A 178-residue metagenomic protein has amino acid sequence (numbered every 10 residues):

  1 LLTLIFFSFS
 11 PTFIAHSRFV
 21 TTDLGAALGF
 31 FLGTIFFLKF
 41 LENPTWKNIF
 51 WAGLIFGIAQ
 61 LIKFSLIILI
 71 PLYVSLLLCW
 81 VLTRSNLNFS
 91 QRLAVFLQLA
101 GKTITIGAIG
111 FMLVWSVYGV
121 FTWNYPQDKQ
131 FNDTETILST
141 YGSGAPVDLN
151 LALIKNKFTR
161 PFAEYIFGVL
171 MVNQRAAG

Functional and structural regions predicted by a protein language model:
L1-F9, F13-L32, W46-F50, I62-L69: Multi-pass, polyprenyl lipid-linked donor-dependent membrane glycosyltransferases
S8, A27, F31, F40 (+3 more regions): Generic, well-ordered alpha-helical scaffold segments in large soluble proteins
G33-N48, T83: Membrane-interface transmembrane helices that cradle and orient dolichyl/undecaprenyl
L41-G57, F96: Short hydrophobic alpha-helices at membrane interfaces in multi-pass membrane enzymes
I58, P71, L77-A94, Q98-G178: Transmembrane-lumen/periplasm boundary regions of multi-pass, lipid-linked membrane glycan transferases
